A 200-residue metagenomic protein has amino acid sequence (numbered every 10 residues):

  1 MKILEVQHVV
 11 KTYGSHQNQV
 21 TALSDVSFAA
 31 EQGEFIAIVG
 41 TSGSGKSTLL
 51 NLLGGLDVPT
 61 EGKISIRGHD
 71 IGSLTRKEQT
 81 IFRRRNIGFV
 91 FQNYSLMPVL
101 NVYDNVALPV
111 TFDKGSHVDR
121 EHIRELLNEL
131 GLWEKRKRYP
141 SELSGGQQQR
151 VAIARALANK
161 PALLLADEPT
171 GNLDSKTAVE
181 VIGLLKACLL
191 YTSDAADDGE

Functional and structural regions predicted by a protein language model:
K2-S193: ABC family nucleotide-binding domain
D194-E200: A short, hydrophobic C-terminal helix/tail in secreted or cell-surface proteins
